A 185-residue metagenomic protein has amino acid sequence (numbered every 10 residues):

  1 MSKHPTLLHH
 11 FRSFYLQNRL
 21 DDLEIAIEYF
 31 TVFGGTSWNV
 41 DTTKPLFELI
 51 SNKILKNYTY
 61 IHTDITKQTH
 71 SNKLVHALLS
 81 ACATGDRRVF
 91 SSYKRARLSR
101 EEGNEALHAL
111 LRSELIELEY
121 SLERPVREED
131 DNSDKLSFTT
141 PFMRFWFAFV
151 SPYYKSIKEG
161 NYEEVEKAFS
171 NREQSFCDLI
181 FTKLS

Functional and structural regions predicted by a protein language model:
S2-Y60: Amphipathic alpha-helical "lid/sensor" segments that cap RecA-like P-loop NTPase cores
E48-S185: Accessory nucleic acid-recognition modules appended to NTPase machines
